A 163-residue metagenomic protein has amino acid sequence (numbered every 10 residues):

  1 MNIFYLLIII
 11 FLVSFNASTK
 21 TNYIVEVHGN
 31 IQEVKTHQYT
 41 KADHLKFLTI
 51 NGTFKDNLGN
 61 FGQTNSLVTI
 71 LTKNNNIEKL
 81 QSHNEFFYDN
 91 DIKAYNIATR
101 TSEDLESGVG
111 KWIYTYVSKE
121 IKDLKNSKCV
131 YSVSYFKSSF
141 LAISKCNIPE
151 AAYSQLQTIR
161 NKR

Functional and structural regions predicted by a protein language model:
M1-I9: Sec-dependent signal peptide recognition, specifically the positively charged N-region followed immediately by
L12-N16: N-terminal signal peptide c-region/cleavage motif recognized by signal peptidases
S18-R163: Beta-strand-enriched cores of mature, soluble protein domains
